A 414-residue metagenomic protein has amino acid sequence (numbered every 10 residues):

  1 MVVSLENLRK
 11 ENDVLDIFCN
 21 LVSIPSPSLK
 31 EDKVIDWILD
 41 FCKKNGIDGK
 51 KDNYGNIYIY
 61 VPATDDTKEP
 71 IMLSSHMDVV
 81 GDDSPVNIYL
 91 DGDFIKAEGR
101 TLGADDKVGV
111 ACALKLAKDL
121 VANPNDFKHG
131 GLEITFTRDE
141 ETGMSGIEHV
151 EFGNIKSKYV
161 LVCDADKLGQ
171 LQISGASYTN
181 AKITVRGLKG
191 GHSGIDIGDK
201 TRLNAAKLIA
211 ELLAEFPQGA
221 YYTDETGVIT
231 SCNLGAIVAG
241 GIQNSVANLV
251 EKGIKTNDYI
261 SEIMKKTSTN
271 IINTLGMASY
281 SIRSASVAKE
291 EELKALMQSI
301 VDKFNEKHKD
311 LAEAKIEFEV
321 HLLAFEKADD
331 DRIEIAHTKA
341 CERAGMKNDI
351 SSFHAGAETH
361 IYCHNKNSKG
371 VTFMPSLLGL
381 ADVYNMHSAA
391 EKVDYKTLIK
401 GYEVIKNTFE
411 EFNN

Functional and structural regions predicted by a protein language model:
M1-F94: Acidic/His- and Gly-rich active-site-bordering loop/insert found across diverse amide/peptide-bond hydrolases
D13, L39, Y60, T67-G131 (+5 more regions): Active-site metal-coordination/substrate-binding segment of hydrolases, especially metallo-dependent peptidases
V14, I242, K347-N407, F412: Zn-dependent metallopeptidase/amidohydrolase metal-coordination segment
C19-S23, N233-V238, I242, S279-V287 (+4 more regions): A short beta-alpha structural unit
S26, G153, L203-Y222, E251-I254 (+2 more regions): His/Asp/Glu-rich mid-to-C-terminal helical/loop segments that flank catalytic regions of hydrolases
K50-D52, D126-G131, Q218-N233, Q243-T256 (+3 more regions): Flexible, glycine/charged-enriched surface loops at secondary-structure junctions
S84-P85, D91-R100, D139-E292, L322: Midchain, well-structured core segments that form catalytic/ion-binding scaffolds
I95-A104, G194-I197, K347-D349, S388 (+1 more regions): A short glycine/serine-rich beta->alpha loop
